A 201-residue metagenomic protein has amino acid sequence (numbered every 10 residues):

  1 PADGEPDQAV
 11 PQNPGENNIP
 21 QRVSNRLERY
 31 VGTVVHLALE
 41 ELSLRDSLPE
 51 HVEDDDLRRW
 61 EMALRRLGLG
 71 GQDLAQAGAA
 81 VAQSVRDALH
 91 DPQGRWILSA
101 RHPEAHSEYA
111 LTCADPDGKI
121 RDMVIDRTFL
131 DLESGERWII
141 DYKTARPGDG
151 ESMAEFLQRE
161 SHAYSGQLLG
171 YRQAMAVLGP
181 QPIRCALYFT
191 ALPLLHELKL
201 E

Functional and structural regions predicted by a protein language model:
P1-P20, L194-E201: Acidic, low-complexity intrinsically disordered tails
E5-P11, E28-V35, A114-L169, Q173-L178: Non-catalytic protein-protein interaction segments used by genome-maintenance enzymes to assemble and couple activities
P11-D117: A non-catalytic, helix-rich entry segment at domain boundaries
P103, S134-E136, Q181-I183: Short coil/turn segments at beta-strand junctions that form active-site/ligand-binding loops
G179-E201: Substrate-binding beta-hairpin/strand module that engages nucleic acids
